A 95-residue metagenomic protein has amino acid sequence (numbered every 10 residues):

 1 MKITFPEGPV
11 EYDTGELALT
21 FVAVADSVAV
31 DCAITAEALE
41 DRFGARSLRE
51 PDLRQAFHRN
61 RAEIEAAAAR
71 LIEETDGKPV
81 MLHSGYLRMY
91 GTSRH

Functional and structural regions predicted by a protein language model:
M1-A23, V28: Short, charged/polar N-terminal "headpieces" of proteins
K2-T4, E11, A38, R42 (+1 more regions): Residue-level preference for alpha-helix termini and adjacent loops
I3, S47-H95: Acidic, low-complexity intrinsically disordered segments
F5-P9, E16, I34, F43 (+3 more regions): Solvent-exposed, flexible loop/coil residues
L19-A45: A short, structured beta-strand/loop element
